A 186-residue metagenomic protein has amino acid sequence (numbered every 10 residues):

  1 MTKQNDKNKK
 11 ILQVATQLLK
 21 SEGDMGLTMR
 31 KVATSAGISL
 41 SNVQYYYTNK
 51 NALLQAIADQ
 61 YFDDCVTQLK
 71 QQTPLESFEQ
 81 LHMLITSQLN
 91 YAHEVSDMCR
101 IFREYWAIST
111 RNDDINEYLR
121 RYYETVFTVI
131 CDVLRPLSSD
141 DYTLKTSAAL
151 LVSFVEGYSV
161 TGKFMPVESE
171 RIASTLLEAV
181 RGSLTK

Functional and structural regions predicted by a protein language model:
M1-E22, G26-K31, S35, A52: Basic, helix-initiating cap at the start of DNA-binding domains
T2, T48-A52, H93, D97 (+5 more regions): Residues in soluble alpha-helical coiled-coils and helical-bundle/repeat scaffolds
K7, K50, I57, Y61 (+4 more regions): Hydrophobic/aromatic residues within well-ordered alpha-helical segments
L19-E22, T28-M29, S39, K50-Y61 (+1 more regions): Amphipathic alpha-helical segments enriched in hydrophobic/aromatic and basic residues that form the DNA-contacting
A36-Y47: Short hydrophobic/aromatic patch on the recognition helix
A56, K70-D97, S147-L151, E170-S174: Hydrophobic alpha-helical connector segments
E94-R103, T110-S138, A149, S174: Amphipathic alpha-helical packing segments from all-alpha helical-bundle domains
N116-R120, P136-K186: Hydrophobic/aromatic-rich alpha-helical bundle segments in the mid-to-C-terminal region
